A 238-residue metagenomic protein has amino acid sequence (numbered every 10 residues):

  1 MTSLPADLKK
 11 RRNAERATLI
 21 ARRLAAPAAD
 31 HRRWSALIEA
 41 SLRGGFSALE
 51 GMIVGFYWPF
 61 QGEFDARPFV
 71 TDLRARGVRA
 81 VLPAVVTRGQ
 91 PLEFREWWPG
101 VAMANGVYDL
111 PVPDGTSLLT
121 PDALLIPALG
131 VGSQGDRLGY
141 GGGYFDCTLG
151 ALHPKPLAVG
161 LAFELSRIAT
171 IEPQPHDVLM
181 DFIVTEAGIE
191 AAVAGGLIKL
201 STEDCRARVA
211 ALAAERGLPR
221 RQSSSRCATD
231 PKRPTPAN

Functional and structural regions predicted by a protein language model:
M1-K10, A14, A21-A25, L119-L124 (+2 more regions): Surface-exposed, charge/polar-rich loops and edge strands
T2-T120: N-terminal active-site beta-alpha-beta segment that forms phosphate/nucleotide-binding and substrate-recognition loops
Y57, P127, E186: Conserved residues at the C-terminal ends of beta-strands
P59-G62, L129-S133: Short glycine-rich anion-binding loops that position phosphate/pyrophosphate groups of nucleotides and phosphorylated
V101, G130, Q134-L138: Short, flexible coil/turn micro-motifs enriched in small/turn-prone residues
P111-P113, P127, A151: Mid-sequence acidic-hydrophobic segments that form the walls of catalytic/ligand-binding cavities or oligomerization
